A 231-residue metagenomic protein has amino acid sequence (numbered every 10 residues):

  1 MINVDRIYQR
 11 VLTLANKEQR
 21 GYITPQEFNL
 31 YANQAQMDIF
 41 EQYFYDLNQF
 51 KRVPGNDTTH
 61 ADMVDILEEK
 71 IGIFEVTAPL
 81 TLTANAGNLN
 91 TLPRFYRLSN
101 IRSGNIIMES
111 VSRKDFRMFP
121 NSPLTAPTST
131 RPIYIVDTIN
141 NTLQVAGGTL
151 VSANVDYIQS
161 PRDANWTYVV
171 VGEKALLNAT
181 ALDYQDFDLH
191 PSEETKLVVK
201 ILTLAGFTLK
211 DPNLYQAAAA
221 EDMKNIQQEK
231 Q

Functional and structural regions predicted by a protein language model:
M1-Q231: Glycine-enriched, solvent-exposed interface loops adjoining structured elements
